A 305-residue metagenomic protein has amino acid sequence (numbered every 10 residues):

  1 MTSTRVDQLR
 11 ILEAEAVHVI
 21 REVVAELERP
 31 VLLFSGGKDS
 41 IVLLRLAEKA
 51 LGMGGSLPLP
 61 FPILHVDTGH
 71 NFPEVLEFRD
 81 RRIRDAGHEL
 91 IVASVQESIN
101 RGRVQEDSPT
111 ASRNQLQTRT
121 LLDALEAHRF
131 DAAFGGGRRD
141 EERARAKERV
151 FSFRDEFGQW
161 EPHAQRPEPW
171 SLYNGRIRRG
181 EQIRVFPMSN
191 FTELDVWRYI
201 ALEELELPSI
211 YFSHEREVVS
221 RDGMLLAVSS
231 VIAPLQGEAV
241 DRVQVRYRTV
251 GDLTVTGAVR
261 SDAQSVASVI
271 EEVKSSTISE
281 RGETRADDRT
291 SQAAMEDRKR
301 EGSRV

Functional and structural regions predicted by a protein language model:
M1-V305: Nucleotide-activated chemistry modules centered on ATP-dependent adenylation/adenylyltransferase
